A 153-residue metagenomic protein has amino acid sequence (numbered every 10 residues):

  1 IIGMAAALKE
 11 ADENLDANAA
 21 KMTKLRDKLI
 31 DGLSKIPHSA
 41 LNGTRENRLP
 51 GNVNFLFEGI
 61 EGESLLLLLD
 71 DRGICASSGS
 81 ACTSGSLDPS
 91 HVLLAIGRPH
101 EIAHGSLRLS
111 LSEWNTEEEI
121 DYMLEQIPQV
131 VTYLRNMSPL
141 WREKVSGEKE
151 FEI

Functional and structural regions predicted by a protein language model:
I1-A19: Conserved core segment of the aminotransferase class I/II
M4, M22, M123: Conserved anionic group-binding/transfer micro-motifs
L8, L29, F57-G59, C82-T83 (+1 more regions): Glycine-rich beta-alpha junction loops
E10, K28-I36, L68, R72-I74 (+1 more regions): Generic non-transmembrane alpha-helical segments
E13-L65: Conserved PLP-dependent catalytic core of the aminotransferase class-I/II
V53-R108: Conserved C-terminal alpha-helix-loop-beta "cap" of PLP-dependent enzymes that closes/shapes the active-site mouth
S84, D88-I153: PLP-dependent enzyme catalytic core of the Aspartate aminotransferase-like
